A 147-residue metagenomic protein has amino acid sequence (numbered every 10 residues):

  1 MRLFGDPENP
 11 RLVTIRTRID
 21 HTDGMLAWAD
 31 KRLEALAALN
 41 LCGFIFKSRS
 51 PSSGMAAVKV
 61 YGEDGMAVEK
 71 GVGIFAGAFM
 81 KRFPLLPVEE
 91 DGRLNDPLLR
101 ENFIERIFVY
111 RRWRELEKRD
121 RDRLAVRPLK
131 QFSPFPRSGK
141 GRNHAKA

Functional and structural regions predicted by a protein language model:
M1-P10: Short, surface-exposed acidic-centric catalytic microdomains
L12-H21, K59-G62: Short, basic, glycine/proline-bearing loop/turn elements
T17-A38: Glycine-rich anion/phosphate-binding loops
D20-A27, M80-L85, L124-P128: Low-complexity, flexible helical/coil segments
T22, V72-G73, D96, R137-G141: Short, structured coil/loop segments at alpha-helix boundaries
L36-F108: Internal, conserved structured core segments that host functional sites
I104-A147: A conserved mid-domain beta-alpha-beta active-site/ligand-binding segment of alpha/beta enzyme cores
